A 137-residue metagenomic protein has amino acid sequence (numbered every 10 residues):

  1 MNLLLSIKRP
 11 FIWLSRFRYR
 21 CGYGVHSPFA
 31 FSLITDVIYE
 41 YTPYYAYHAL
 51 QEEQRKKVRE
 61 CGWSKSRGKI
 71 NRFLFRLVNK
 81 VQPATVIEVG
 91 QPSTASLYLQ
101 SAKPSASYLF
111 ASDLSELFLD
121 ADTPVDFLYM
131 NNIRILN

Functional and structural regions predicted by a protein language model:
M1-N137: A short alpha-helical cap/connector motif
